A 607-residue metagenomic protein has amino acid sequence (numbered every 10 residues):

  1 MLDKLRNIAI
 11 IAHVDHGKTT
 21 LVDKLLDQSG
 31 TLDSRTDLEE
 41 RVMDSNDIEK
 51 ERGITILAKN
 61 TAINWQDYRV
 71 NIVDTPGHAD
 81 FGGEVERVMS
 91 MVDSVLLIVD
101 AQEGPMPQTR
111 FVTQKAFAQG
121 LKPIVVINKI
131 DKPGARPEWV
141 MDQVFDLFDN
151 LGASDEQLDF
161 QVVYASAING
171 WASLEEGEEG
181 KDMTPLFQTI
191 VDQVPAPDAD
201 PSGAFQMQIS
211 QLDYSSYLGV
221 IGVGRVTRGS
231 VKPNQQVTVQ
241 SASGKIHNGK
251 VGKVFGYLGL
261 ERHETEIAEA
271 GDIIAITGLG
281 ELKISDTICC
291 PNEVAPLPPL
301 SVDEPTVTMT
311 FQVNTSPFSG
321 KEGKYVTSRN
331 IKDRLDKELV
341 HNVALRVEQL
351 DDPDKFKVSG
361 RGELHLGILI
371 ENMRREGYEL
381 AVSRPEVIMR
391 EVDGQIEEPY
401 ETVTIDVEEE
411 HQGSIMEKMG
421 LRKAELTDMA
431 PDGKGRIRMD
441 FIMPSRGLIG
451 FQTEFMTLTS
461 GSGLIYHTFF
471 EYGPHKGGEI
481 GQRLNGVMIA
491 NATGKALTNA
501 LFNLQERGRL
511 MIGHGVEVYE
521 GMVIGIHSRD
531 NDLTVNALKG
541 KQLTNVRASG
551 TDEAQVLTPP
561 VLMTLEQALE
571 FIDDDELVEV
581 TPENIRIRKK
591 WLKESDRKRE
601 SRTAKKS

Functional and structural regions predicted by a protein language model:
M1-V99, E103-P105, Q143, L212-S215: P-loop NTPase switch module centered on the Walker A-proximal segment
S34, M106-P107, K132-E138, G170-E175 (+5 more regions): Switch/connector loops and helix/strand junctions flanking conserved nucleotide-binding motifs in nucleotide-processing
Y68, M91-V95, Q119-P123, Q157-F160: Short glycine-/polar-rich loops that comprise or flank the Walker A/P-loop and associated switch/sensor motifs
G104-G120, M141-V144: Amphipathic helical hotspot of TIR/SEFIR-family domains
K122, K132-D192: Canonical P-loop GTPase G-domain recognition
N128, S166, G362: Active-site glycine-centered loops adjacent to acidic/histidine catalytic or metal-binding residues that shape
Q161, K181, Q188-D192, G222-S607: Accessory interaction regions appended to the cores of large information-processing enzymes
M207, Y214-G219: A contiguous, basic/glycine-rich beta-loop/short-helix subdomain that forms a polymer-engagement track
